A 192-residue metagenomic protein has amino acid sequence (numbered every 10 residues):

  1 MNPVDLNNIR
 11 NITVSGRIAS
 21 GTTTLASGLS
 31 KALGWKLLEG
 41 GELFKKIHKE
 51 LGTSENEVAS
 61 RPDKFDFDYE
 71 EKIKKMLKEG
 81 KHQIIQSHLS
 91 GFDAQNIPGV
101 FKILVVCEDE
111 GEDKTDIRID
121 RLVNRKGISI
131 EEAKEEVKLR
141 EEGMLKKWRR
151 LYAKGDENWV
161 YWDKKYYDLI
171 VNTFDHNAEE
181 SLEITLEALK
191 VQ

Functional and structural regions predicted by a protein language model:
N2-I9: Phosphate-binding P-loop
I12-S30: Glycine-rich phosphate-binding P-loop
K31-L38: Post-Walker A helix-loop "phosphate-sensing" segment adjacent to the P-loop in P-loop NTPases
G40-P98, E112-D116, D120, I128-E135 (+1 more regions): ATP-dependent small-molecule kinase phosphotransfer cores that center on conserved nucleotide phosphate-binding segments
D66-E70, A178-L186: Short, amphipathic alpha-helical "lid/cap" segments that border enzyme active or binding sites
I97-F101, K165-Y167: Short glycine-/polar-rich loops that comprise or flank the Walker A/P-loop and associated switch/sensor motifs
I128-S181: Small-molecule kinase domains that catalyze NTP-dependent phosphoryl transfer to phosphate-bearing small molecules
